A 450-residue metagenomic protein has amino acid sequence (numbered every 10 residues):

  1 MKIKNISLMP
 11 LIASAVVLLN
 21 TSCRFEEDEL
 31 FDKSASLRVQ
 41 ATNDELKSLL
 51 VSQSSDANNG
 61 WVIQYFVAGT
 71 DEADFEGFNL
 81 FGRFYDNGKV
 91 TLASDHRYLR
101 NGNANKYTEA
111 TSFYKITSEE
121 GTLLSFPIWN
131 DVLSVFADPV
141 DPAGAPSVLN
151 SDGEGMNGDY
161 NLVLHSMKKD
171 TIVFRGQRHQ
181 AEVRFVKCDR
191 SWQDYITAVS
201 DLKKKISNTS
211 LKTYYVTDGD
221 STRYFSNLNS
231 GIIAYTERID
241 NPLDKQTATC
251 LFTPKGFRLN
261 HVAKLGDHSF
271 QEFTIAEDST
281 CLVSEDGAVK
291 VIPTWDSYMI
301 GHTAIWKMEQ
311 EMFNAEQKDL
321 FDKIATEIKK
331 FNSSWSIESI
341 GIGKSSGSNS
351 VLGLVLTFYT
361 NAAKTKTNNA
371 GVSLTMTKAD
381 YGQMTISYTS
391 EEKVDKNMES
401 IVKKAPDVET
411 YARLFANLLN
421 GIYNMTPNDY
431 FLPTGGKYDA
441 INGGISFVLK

Functional and structural regions predicted by a protein language model:
K2, R24-G121, W192-L211, K450: Acidic/polar, low-complexity intrinsically disordered N-terminal segments immediately downstream of a Sec signal
K2-P10: Bacterial N-terminal signal peptides that target proteins for export
L19-S22: C-terminal motif of bacterial Sec signal peptides marking the signal peptidase cleavage site
D28-S48, D267-K450: Hydrophilic extracytoplasmic domains
T70-T122, L133, S221-V262, I324-T389: N-terminal glycine/threonine-rich, aromatic-flanked beta-hairpin/loop signature
K89-T247: Long, acidic/polar, low-complexity amphipathic helices and coiled-coil-like
I116, S125-P127, A137-P139, A234-E272 (+1 more regions): A short-motif feature that recognizes glycine-rich, charge-decorated loops that bind or process nucleotide phosphates
D170-G176, E182-G343: Acidic, serine/threonine- and glycine-rich low-complexity intrinsically disordered segments that serve as flexible
